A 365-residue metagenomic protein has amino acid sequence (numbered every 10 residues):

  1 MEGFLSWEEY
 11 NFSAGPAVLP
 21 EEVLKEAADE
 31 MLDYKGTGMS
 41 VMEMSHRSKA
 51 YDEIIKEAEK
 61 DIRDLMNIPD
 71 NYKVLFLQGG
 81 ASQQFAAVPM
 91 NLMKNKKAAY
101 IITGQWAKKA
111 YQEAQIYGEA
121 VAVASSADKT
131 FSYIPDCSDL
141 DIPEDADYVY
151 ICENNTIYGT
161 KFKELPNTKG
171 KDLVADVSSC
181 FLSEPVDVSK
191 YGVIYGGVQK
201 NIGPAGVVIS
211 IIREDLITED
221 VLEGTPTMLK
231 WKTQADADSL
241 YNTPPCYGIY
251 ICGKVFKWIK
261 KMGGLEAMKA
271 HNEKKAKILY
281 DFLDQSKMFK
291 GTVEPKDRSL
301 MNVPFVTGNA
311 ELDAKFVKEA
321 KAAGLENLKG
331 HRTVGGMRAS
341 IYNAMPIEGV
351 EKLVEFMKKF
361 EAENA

Functional and structural regions predicted by a protein language model:
G3-E9, A322, G335-A365: PLP-dependent enzyme catalytic core of the Aspartate aminotransferase-like
E8-E59: A glycine-/small-polar-enriched, mobile loop at the entrance of the PLP active site in fold-type I
G15, A114, S125-F181: Active-site phosphate-binding strand-loop segment of PLP-dependent enzymes
P20, V198-Y280, E294, E363-A365: Active-site C-terminal subdomain of aminotransferase-like
M39-Q84, N91, Q105, E113: Conserved N-terminal alpha-helix of the aminotransferase class I/II PLP-enzyme fold
S82-V149: PLP-dependent aminotransferase-like
V174, V188-Q199, V208: Conserved active-site segment immediately N-terminal to the catalytic lysine that forms the internal aldimine
F289-A320: Conserved PLP-binding catalytic core of the aspartate aminotransferase-like
